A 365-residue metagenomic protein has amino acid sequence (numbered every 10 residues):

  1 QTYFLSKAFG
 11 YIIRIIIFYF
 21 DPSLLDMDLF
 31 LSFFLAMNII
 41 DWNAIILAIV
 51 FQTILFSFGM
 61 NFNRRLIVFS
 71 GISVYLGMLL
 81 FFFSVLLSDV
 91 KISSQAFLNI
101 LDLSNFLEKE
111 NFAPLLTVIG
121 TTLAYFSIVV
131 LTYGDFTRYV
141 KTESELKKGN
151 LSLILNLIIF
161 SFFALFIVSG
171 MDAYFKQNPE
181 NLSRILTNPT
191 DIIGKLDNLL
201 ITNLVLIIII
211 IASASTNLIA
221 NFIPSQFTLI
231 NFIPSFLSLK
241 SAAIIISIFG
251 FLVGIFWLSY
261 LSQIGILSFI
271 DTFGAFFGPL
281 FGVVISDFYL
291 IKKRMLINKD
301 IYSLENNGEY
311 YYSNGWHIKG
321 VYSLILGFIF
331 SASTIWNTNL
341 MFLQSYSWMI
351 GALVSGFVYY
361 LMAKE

Functional and structural regions predicted by a protein language model:
Q1-F33, S215-N231: Hydrophobic transmembrane alpha-helices that form the core helical bundles of multi-pass secondary transporters
T2-S23, S73-S104, Y125, L165-Y174 (+2 more regions): Hydrophobic alpha-helical segments and their helix-loop junctions in multi-pass secondary transporters
S6, N43-S88, F97-L98, N150-L153 (+2 more regions): Membrane-interface loop-to-helix entry segments
L35, L47-S70, V85-S88, T132-T142 (+4 more regions): Membrane-water interface regions at transmembrane-helix termini and the short interhelical loops of multi-pass membrane
M37-L47, N231-S259, Y311-F330: Loop-to-transmembrane helix boundary motifs in multi-pass membrane proteins
A48, G77, F81, N156-A164 (+5 more regions): Alpha-helical transmembrane segments of multipass membrane proteins
F81-G254: Membrane-embedded translocation segments of transport machinery
L280-L361: C-terminal membrane-solvent junction of multi-pass transporters and transport-like membrane proteins
